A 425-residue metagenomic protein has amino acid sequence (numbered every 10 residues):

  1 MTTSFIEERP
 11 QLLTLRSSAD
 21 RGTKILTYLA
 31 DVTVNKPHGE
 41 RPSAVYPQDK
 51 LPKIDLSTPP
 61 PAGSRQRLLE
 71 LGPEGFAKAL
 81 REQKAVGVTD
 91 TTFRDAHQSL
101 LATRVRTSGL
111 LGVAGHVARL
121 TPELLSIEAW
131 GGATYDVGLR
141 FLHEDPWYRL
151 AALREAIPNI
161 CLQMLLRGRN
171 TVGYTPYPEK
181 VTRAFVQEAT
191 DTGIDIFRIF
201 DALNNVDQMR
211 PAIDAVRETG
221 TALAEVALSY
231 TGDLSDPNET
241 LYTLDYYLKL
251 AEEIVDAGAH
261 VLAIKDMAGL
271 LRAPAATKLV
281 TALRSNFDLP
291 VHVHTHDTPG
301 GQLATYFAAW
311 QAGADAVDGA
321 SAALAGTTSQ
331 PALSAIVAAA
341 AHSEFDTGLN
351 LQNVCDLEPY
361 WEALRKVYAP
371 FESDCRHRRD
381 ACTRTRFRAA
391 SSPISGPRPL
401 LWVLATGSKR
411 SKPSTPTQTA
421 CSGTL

Functional and structural regions predicted by a protein language model:
M1-R198, A202-L425: Catalytic cores and adjacent flexible loops of soluble metabolic enzymes that perform enolate/carbanion chemistry on
